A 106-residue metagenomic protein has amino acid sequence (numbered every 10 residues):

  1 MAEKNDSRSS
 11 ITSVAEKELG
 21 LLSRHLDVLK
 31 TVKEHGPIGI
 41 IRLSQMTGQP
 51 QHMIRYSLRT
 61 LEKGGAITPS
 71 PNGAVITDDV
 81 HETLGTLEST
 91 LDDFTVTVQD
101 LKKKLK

Functional and structural regions predicted by a protein language model:
A2-D27: Short alpha-helical segments that sit at the start of domains
A2-E3, G85-K106: Amphipathic alpha-helical dimerization/coiled-coil segments that flank or bridge DNA-binding/regulatory modules
L21-P37, Q45: Short amphipathic alpha-helical interface segments
K30, I40-I41, R59, N72: Residues within the helices of the helix-turn-helix
G48-E62: Short amphipathic alpha-helical interaction segments
E62-N72: A short, conserved structural fragment
N72-D79: Minor-groove-contacting beta-hairpin "wing" of winged helix-turn-helix DNA-binding domains
E82: Short His/Asp/Glu-rich catalytic/ion-coordination signatures at enzyme active sites or charged loops
